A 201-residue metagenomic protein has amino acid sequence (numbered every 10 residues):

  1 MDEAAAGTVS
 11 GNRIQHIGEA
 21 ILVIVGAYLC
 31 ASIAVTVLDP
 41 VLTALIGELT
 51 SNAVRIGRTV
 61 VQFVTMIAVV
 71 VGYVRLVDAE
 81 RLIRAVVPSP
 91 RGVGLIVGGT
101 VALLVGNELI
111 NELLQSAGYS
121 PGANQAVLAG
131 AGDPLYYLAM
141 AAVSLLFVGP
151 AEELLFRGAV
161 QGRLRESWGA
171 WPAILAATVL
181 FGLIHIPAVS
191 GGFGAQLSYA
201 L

Functional and structural regions predicted by a protein language model:
M1-G94, G98-P121: N-terminal, membrane-interfacial amphipathic/helix-forming hydrophobic leader that caps and precedes the first
T43-A53, P121-A129, V189-A200: Short helix-coil transition/hinge motifs at the ends and kinks of transmembrane helices, capturing the brief
N52-G57, A126-M140: Short aromatic-rich membrane-water interface segments that cap or initiate transmembrane helices in multi-pass membrane
V93, G130-A131, S144: General secondary-structure edge motif
A117-P134, V160: Membrane-interface interhelical connector segments
Y136-L201: Transmembrane helix-loop-helix hairpins at the membrane interface of multi-pass integral membrane proteins
